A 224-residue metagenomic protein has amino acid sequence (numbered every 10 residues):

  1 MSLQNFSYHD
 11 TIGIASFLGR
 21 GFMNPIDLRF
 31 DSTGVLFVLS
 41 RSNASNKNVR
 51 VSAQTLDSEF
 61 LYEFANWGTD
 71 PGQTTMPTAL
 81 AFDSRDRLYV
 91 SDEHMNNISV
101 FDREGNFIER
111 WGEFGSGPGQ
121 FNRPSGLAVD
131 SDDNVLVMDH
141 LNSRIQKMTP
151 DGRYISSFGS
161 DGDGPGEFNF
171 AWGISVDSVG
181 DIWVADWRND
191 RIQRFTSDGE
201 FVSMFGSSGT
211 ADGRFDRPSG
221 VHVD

Functional and structural regions predicted by a protein language model:
M1-D224: Eukaryotic scaffold repeat domains enriched in small/polar residues
